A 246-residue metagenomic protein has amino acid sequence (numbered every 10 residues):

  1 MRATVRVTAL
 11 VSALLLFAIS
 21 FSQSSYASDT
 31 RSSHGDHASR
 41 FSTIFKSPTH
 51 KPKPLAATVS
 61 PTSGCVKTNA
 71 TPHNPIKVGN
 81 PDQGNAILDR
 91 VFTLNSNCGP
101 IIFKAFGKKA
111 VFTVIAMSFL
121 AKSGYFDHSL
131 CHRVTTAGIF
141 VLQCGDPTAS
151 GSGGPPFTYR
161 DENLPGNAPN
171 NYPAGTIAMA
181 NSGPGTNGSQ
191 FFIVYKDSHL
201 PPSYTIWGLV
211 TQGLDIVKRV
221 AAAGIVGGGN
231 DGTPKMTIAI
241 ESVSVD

Functional and structural regions predicted by a protein language model:
M1-L10: Bacterial N-terminal signal peptides that target proteins for export
R6-V7, F17-D246: Cyclophilin-like peptidyl-prolyl cis-trans isomerases
